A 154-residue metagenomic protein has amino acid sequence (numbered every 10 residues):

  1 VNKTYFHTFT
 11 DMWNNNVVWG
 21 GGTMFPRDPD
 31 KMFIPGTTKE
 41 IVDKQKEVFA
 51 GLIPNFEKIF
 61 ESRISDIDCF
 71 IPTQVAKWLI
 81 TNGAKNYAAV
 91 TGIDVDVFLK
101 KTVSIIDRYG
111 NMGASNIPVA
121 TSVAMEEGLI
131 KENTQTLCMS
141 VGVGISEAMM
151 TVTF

Functional and structural regions predicted by a protein language model:
V1-D43, E47, V141, T153-F154: Condensing-enzyme catalytic core mediating Claisen C-C bond formation in acyl metabolism
K39, E57, D107: Short, flexible active-site loop motifs that bind/organize anionic cofactors or intermediates
K46-F49, D68-F154: Claisen-condensing/thiolase-fold acyl-transfer catalytic domains that form or cleave C-C bonds in fatty acid
V48-F56: C-terminal amphipathic alpha-helical segment
F56-F60, M125-G128: Structural motif corresponding to the C-terminal cap of alpha-helices
E61-D66: Short, surface-exposed connector motifs at secondary-structure boundaries
